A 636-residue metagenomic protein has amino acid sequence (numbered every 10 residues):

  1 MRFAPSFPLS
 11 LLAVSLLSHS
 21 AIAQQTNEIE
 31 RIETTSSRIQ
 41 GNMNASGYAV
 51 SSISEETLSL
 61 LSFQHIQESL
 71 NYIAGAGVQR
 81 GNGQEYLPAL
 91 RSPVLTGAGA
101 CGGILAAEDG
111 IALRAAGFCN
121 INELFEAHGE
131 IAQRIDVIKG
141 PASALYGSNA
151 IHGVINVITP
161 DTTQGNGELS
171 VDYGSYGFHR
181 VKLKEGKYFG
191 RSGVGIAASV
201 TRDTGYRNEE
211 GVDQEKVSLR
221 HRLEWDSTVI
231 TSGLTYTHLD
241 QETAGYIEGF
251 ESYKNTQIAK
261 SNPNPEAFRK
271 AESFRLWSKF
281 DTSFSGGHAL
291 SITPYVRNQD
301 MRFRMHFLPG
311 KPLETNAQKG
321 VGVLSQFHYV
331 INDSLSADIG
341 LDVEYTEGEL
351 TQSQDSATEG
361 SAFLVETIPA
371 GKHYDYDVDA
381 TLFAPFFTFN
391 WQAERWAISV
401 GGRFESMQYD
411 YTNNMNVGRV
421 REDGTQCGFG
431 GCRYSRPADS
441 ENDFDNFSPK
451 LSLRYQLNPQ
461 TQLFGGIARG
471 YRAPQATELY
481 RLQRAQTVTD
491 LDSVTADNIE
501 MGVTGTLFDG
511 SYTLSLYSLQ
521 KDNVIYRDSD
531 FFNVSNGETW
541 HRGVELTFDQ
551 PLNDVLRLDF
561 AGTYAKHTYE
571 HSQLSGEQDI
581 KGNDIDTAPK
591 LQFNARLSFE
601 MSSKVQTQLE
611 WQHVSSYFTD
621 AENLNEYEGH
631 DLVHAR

Functional and structural regions predicted by a protein language model:
E28-L61, Y86-L87: N-terminal periplasmic "start-of-domain" segments of outer-membrane beta-barrel proteins
Q67, N71-I111: Extracytoplasmic beta-strand/coil segments of soluble accessory domains associated with Gram-negative outer-membrane
G103, A142, V154, I158-K187 (+3 more regions): Short strand-turn segments of transmembrane beta-barrel domains in outer membranes, especially the first one or two
I111-K139, I158-P160: Short acidic/polar hinge/loop motifs at secondary-structure boundaries that mediate gating or recognition
S175-R202, R207-A244, E266-A289, I331 (+2 more regions): Transmembrane beta-barrel wall of Gram-negative outer-membrane proteins
K182, K187, K279, G287-M305 (+4 more regions): Membrane-embedded beta-barrel scaffold of Gram-negative outer-membrane proteins
D240, I247, E251-Y253, E347-E366 (+7 more regions): Surface-exposed extracellular loop regions of Gram-negative outer-membrane beta-barrel proteins, predominantly
V330-S334, Q392-I398, S406-M407, S511-K521 (+1 more regions): Gram-negative outer-membrane beta-barrel transporters
